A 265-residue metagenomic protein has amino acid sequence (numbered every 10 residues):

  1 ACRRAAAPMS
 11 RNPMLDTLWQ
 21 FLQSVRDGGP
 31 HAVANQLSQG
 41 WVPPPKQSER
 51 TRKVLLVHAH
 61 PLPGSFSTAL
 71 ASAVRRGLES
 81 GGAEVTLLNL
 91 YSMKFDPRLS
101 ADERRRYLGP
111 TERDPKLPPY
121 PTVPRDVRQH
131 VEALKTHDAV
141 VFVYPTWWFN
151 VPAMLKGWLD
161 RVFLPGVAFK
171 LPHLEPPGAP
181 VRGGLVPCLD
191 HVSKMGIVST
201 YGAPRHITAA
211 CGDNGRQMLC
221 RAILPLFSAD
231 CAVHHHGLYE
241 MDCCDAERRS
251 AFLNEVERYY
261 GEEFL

Functional and structural regions predicted by a protein language model:
S10-Q36, T136, A153-L265: FMN-binding flavodoxin-like domain, especially the glycine-rich phosphate-binding loop
S10-V167, N254-L265: N-terminal beta1-alpha1-beta2 submodule of the flavodoxin-like/Rossmannoid cofactor-binding fold
